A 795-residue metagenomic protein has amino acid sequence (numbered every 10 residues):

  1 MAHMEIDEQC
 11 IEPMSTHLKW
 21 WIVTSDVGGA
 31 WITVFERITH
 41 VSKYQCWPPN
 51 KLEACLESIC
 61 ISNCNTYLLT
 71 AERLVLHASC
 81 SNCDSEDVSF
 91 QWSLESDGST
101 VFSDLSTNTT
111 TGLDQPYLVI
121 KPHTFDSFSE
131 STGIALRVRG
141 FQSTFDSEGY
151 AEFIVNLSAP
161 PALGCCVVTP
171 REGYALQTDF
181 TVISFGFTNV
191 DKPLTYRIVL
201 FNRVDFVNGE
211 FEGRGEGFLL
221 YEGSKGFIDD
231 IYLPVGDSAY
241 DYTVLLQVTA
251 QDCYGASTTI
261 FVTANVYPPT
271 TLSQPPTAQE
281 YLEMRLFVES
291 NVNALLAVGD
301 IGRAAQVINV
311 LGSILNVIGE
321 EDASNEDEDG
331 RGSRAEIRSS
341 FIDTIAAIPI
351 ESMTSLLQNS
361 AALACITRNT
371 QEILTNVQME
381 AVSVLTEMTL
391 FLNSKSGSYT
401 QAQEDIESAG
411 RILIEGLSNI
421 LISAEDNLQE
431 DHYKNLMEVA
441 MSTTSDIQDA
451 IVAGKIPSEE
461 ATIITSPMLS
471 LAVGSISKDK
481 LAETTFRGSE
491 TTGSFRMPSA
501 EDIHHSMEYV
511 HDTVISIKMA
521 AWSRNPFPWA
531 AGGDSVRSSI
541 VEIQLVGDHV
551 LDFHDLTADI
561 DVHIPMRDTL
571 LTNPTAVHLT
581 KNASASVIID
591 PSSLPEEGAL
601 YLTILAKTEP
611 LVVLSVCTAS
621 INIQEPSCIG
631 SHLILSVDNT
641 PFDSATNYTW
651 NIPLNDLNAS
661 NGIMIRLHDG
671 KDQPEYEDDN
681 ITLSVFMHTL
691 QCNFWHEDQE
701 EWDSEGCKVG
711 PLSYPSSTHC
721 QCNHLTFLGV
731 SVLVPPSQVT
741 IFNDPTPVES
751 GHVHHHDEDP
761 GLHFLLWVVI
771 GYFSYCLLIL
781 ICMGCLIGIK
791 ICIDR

Functional and structural regions predicted by a protein language model:
M1, S62-E72, T169-T178, F553-L556 (+1 more regions): Short, solvent-exposed loop/linker segments at the N-terminal edge of repeated beta-sheet extracellular domains
M1-I11, L76-D84, T181-V190: Acidic, Ser/Thr
C10-K19, N82-L94, T188-N202, H688: Solvent-exposed loop segments of extracellular immunoglobulin-like
A30, F125-S129, R137-S147, T249-S257: Short, solvent-exposed loop/turn segments at the edges of extracellular beta-sandwich modules
S42-S58, F145-L163: Proline/serine/threonine-rich low-complexity linkers at boundaries of modular beta-sandwich domains
K192-T195, L200-G255, W529-D534, V546 (+4 more regions): Proteolytic cleavage junctions
E222-D229, Y242, Q247-S324: Charged, amphipathic alpha-helical linkers/stalks
M284-Q699: Long, contiguous ectodomains of secretory-pathway proteins
